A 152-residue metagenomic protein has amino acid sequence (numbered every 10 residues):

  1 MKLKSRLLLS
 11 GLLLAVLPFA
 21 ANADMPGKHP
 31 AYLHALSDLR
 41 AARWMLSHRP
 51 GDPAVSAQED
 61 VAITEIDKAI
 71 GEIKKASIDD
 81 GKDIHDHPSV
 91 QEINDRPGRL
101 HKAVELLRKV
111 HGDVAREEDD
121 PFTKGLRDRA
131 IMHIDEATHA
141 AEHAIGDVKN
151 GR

Functional and structural regions predicted by a protein language model:
M1-L9: Bacterial N-terminal signal peptides that target proteins for export
L3, P18-N22: General structural signal for secondary-structure boundaries
S10-P18: Bacterial N-terminal signal peptides
N22-R152: Long, charged/polar, soluble alpha-helical segments
